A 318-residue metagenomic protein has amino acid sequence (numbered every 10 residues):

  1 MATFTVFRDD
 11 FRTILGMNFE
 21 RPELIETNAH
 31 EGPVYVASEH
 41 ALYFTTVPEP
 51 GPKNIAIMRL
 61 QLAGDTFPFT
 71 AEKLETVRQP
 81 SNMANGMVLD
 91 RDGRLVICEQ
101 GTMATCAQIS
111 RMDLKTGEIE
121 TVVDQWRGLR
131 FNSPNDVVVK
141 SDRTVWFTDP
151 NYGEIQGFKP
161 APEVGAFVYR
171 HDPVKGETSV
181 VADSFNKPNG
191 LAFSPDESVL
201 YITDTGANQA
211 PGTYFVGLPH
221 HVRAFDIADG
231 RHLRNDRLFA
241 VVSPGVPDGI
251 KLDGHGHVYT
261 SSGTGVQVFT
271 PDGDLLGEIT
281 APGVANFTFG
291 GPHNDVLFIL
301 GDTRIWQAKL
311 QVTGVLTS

Functional and structural regions predicted by a protein language model:
M1-S318: Sequence-structural signature of mature extracellular/luminal beta-sheet repeat domains, prominently beta-propellers
